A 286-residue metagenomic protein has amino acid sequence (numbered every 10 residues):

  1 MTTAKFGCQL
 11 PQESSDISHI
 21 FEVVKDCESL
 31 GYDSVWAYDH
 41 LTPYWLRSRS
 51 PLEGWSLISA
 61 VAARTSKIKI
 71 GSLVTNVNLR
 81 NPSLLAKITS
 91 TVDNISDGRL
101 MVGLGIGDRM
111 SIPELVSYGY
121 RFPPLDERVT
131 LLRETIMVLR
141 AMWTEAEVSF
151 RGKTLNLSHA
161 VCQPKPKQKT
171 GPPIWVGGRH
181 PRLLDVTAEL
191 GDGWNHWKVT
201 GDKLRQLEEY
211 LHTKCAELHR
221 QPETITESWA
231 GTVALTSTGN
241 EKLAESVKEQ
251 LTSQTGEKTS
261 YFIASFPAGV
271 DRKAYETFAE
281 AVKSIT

Functional and structural regions predicted by a protein language model:
M1-T286: Active-site-adjacent structural elements that line small-molecule/cofactor binding pockets in enzymes
